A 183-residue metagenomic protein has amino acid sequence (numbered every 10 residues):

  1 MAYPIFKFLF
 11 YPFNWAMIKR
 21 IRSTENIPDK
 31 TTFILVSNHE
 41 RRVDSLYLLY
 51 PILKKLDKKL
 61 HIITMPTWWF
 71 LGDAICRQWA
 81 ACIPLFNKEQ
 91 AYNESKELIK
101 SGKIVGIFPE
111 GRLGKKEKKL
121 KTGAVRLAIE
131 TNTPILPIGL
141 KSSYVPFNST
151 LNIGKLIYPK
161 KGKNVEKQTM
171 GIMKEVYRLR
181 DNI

Functional and structural regions predicted by a protein language model:
M1-Y11, T24-E25, S101, R178-I183: Short, Lys/Arg-enriched, disordered terminal segments
A2-I18, D73, R77-C82: Short hydrophobic helices that act as membrane-entry/anchoring signals
F8-H39: Helix-to-loop junction immediately C-terminal to a conserved catalytic motif
N14, K55, R77, L98 (+1 more regions): A generic structural signal for well-ordered alpha-helical segments
I21, F70, E89-Y92: Structural motif corresponding to alpha-helix initiation and N-cap regions
I21-S23, C82-N87, P159: Short acidic-hydrophobic, aromatic-tinged amphipathic segments that line or gate anion-handling sites
D29-N87: Catalytic core of membrane glycerolipid acyltransferases/transacylases, capturing the structured, soluble-facing
T31, Q90-I183: Non-catalytic C-terminal accessory region of glycerolipid acyltransferases and related lyso-lipid remodeling enzymes
